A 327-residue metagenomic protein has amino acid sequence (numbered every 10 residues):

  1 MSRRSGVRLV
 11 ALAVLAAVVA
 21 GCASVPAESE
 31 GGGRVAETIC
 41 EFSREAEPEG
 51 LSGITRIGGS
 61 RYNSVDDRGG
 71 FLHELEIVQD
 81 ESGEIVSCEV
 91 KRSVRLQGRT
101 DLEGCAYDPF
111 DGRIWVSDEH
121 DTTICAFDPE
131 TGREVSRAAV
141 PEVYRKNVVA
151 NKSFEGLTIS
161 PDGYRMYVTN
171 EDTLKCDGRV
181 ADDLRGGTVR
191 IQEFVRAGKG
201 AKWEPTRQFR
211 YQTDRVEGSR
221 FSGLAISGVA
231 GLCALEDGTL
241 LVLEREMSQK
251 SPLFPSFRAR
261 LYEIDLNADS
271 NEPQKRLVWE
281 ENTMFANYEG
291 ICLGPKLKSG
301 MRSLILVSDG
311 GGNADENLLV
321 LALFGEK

Functional and structural regions predicted by a protein language model:
R4-P26: Secretory targeting and sorting signals
C22-K327: Sequence/structural signature of beta-propeller domains
